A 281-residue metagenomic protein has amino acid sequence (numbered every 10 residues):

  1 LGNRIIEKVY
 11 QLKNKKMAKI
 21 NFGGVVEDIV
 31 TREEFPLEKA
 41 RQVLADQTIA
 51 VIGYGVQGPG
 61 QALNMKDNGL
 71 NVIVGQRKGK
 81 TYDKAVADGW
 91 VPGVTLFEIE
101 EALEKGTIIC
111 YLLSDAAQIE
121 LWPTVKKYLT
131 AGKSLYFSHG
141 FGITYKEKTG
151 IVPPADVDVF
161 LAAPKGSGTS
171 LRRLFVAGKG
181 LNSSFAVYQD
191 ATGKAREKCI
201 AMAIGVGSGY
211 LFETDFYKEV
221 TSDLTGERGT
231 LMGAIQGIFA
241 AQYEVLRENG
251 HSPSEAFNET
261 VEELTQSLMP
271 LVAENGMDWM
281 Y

Functional and structural regions predicted by a protein language model:
L1-K16: N-terminal amphipathic/basic-hydrophobic helices that include classical n-h-c signal peptides and signal-anchor
A18-G93: NAD(P)+-binding Rossmann beta1-loop-alpha1 motif at the extreme N-terminus of oxidoreductases
T48-A50, N71-I73, V94, T107-Y111 (+5 more regions): Structural motif
R77, W90-I143, P153-S167: Rossmann-like NAD(P)-binding element
Y82, A102, Q118, P253-F257: Small-residue helix-packing motif on alpha-helices
Y136-R228: Rossmann-fold dinucleotide-binding core
F212-Y281: Helical "substrate-binding/catalytic lid" subdomain of Rossmann-like NAD(P)-dependent dehydrogenases/reductases
